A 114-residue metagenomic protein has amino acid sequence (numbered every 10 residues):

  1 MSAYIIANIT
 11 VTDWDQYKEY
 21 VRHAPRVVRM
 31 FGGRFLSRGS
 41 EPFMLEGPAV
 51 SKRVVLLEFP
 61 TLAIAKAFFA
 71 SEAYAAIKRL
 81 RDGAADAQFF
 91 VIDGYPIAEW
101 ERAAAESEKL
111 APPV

Functional and structural regions predicted by a protein language model:
M1-V54, P60-A70, D93-V114: Short S/T/G/P-rich N-terminal loop/turn motif that feeds into the first structured element of a domain
A75-I97: C-terminal structural segments of small proteins and small subunits
